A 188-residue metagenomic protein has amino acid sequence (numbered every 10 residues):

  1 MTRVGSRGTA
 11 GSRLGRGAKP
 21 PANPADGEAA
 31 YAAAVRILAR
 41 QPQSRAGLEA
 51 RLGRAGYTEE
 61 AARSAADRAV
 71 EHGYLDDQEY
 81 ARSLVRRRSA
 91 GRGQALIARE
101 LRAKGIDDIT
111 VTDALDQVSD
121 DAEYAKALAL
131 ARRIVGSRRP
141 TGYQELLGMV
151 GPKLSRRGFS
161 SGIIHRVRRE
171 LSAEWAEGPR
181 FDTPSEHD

Functional and structural regions predicted by a protein language model:
M1-D188: An alpha-helical, amphipathic repeat domain used for nucleic-acid recognition, typified by the mTERF helical solenoid
